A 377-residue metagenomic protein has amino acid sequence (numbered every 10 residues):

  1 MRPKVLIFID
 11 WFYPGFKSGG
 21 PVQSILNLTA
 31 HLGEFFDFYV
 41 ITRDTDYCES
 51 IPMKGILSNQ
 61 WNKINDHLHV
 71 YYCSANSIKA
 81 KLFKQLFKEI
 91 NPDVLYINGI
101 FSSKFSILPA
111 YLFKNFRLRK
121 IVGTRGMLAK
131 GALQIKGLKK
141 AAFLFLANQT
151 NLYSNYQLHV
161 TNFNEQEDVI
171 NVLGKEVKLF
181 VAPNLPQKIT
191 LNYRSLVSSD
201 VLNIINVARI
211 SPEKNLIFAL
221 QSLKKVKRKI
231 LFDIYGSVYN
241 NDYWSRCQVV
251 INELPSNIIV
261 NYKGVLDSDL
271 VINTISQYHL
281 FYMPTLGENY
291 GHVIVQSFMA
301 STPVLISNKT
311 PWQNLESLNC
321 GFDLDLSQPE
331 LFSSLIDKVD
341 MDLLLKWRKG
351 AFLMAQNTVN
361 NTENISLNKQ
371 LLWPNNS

Functional and structural regions predicted by a protein language model:
M1-G55, N62: N-terminal subdomain of nucleotide-sugar transferases
L6, H159, P186, S195-K214 (+2 more regions): Conserved donor-binding/catalytic core segment of Leloir-type glycosyltransferases
R43-Y47, V207, L231-Q248, Y262-V265: Glycosyltransferase donor-sugar binding loop
H69, W244-D269: Nucleotide-activated donor-binding/catalytic signature segment of Leloir-type glycosyltransferases, i.e., the conserved
K140-L158: Membrane-proximal helix-turn-helix segments that form the acceptor-binding/catalytic region of lipid-linked
L286: Aromatic "clamp/platform" in nucleotide-sugar-dependent glycosyltransferases that forms part of the donor/acceptor
P303-S307: Short hydrophobic beta-strand element within catalytic cores of glycosyltransferases and related nucleotide-activated
M341-N376: A charged, aromatic-enriched C-terminal amphipathic alpha-helix characteristic of glycosyltransferases across folds
